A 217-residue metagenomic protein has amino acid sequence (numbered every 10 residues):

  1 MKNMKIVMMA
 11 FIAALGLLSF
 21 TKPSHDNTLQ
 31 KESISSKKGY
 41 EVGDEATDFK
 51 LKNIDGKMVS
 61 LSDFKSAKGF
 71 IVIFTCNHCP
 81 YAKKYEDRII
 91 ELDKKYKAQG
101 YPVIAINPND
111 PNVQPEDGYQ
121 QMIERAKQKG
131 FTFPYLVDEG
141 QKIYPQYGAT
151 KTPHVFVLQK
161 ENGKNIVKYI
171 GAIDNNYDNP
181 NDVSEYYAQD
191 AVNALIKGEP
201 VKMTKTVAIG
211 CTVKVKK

Functional and structural regions predicted by a protein language model:
M1-E32: Bacterial Sec-dependent N-terminal signal peptides
N27-S62: N-terminal "domain-start" segment that seeds a small globular fold
S62-K83, V192: Short active-site neighborhood of thiol/selenol oxidoreductases, capturing the structured segment around
A67-F70, A98-V103, K129-P134, T152: Loop/turn elements at helix/coil->beta-strand transitions in domains of secreted/extracellular proteins
N77-H78, P108-V113, Y177-N181: Second-shell loop/turn segments in exported
K83-Q128, E139-Q146: Structural microenvironment flanking redox-active thiols in thiol-disulfide oxidoreductases
I123-K164: Short, internal strand/loop/helix patches that form the active-site neighborhood or redox-interaction surface
V157-K217: Thiol-/selenol-based redox modules, centered on thioredoxin-like and closely related oxidoreductase domains
